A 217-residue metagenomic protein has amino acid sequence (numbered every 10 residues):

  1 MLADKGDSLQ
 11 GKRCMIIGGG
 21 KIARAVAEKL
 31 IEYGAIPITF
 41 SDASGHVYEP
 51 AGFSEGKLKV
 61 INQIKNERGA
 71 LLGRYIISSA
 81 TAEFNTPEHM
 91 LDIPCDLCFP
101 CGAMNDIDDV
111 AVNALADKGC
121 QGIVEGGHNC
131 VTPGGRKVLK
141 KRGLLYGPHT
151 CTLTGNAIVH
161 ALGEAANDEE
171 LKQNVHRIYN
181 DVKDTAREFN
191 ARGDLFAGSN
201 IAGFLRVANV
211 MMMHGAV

Functional and structural regions predicted by a protein language model:
L2, A116-V217: Adenosine-phosphate binding glycine-rich loop
L2-D92: Glycine-rich phosphate/diphosphate-binding loop of Rossmann-like nucleotide-binding domains
I16, T39-D42, F84, F99-P100 (+3 more regions): General beta-strand structural signal in soluble alpha/beta enzymes
K21-L30, V112-N113, R136-K137, V207: Short glycine/threonine-rich loop-to-helix capping motif typified by GTGT followed within a few residues by an Asp-Pro
I22-V26, D106-V110, V131-P133, T154-N156: Short glycine/serine/threonine-rich phosphate/pyrophosphate-binding segments that cradle anionic phosphate groups
G34, G102, G119: Conserved functional loop/turn residues at catalytic and ligand-binding sites
S79-A82, F99-I107, G127-C130: A general structural motif
N85-C95, N105-G122: Rossmann-fold NAD(P) dinucleotide-binding segment
